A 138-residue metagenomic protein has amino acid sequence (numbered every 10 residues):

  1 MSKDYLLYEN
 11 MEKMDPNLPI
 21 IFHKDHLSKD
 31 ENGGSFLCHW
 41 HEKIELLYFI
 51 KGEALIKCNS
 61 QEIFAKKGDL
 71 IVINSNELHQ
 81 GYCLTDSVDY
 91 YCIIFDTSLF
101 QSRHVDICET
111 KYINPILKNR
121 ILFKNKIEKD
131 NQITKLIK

Functional and structural regions predicted by a protein language model:
M1-K66, N76-E77, T110, I121: Generic protein-terminus/edge-of-domain signal
S2-F22, L78-K138: A hydrophobic/aromatic-rich effector-binding and dimerization subdomain of bacterial HTH-type transcriptional regulators
